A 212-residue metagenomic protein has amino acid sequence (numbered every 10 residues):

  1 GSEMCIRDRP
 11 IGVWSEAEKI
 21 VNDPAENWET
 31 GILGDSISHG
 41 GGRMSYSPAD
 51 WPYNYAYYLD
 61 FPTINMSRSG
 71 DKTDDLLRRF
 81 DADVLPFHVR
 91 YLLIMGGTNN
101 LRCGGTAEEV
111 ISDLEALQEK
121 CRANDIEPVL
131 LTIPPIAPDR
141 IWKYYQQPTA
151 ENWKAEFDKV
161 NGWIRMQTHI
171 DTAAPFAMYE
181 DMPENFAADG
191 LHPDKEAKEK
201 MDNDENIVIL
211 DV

Functional and structural regions predicted by a protein language model:
G1-I6: Short, small-residue-biased leader/transition segments that mark boundaries at the very start of proteins
P10-S69, R79-H88: Serine-esterase "nucleophile elbow" of acetyl-processing enzymes
I11, L76, T168, N185-V212: Histidine-centered active-site loop/cap adjacent to the catalytic His in serine esterases/O-acetyl transfer systems
S36-S38, N65-D71, L93-R102, E115 (+3 more regions): Cell-envelope and extracellular/periplasmic
G41-S47, I64-T73, R102, Y145-T149 (+1 more regions): Acidic/histidine-rich helix-loop elements that form or flank divalent-metal/phosphate-binding sites at the catalytic
S45-Y46, T73-D113, P134-D139: Oxyanion-hole/transition-state-stabilizing segment in secreted/luminal serine hydrolases and related acyltransferases
N124-E127: A short helix->loop->beta-strand "cap" motif at the edges of active sites that frequently abuts
P138-P175: Substrate-gating cap/lid alpha-helix
